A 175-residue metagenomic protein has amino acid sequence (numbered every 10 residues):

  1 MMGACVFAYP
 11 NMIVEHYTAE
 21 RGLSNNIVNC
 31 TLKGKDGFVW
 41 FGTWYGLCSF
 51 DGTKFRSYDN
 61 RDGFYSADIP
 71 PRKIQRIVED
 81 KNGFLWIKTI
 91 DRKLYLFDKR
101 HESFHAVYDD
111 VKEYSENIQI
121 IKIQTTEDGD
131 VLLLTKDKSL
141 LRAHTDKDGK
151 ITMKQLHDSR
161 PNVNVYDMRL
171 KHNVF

Functional and structural regions predicted by a protein language model:
M1-F175: Carboxylate-rich, polar loop motifs that coordinate divalent cations or form catalytic acidic clusters
